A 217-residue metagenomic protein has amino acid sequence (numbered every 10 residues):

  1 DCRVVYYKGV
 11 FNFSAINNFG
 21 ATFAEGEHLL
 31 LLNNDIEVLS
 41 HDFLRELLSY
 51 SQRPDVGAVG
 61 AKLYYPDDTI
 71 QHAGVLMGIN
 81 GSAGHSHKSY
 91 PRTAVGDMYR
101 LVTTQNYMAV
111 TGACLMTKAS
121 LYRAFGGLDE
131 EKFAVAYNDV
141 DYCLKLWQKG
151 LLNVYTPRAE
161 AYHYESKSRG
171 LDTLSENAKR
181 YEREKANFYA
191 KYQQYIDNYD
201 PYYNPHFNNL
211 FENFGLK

Functional and structural regions predicted by a protein language model:
Y7, L32-N34: Catalytic metal- and UDP-sugar-binding loop of GT-A-like glycosyltransferases, i.e., residues flanking the conserved
Y7-A24: Glycine-rich, basic loop-to-helix element that forms the pyrophosphate-binding segment of sugar-nucleotide handling
G20, N34-D35, V59, K118 (+3 more regions): Generic structural signal for small/hydrophobic residues in well-ordered secondary structure, especially within
L29: Short aromatic/hydrophobic "clamp" motif used to bind/position activated sugar donors
I36-S82: Conserved donor NDP-sugar-binding/catalytic core segment of glycosyltransferases
F43-L47, L101-G126, E131-Y162: A short, conserved alpha-helix in the catalytic core of glycosyltransferases
G57, D67, I79-Y107, M116 (+2 more regions): C-terminal, non-catalytic tails of nucleotide-sugar-dependent glycosyltransferases
V59-K62, T156-P157, Y164: Short glycine/serine/threonine-enriched helix-capping/active-site loop that flanks the nucleotide-sugar donor pocket
